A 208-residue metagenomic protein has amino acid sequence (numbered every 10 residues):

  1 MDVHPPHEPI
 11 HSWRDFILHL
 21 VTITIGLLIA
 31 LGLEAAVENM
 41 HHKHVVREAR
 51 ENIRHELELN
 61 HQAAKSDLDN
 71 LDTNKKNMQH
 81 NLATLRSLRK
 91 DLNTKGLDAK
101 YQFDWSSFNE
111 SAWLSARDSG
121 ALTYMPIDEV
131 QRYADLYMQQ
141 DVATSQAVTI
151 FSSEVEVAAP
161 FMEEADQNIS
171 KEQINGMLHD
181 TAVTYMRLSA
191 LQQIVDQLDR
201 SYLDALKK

Functional and structural regions predicted by a protein language model:
M1-R14, A35-K208: Long, hydrophobic alpha-helical segments that serve as membrane-spanning/inserting helices
I10-I25: N-terminal signal-anchor/signal peptide hydrophobic helix marking the start of the first transmembrane segment
V21-L28, G32, A36: Residues within alpha-helical transmembrane segments of multi-pass membrane proteins, especially transporters, ion
